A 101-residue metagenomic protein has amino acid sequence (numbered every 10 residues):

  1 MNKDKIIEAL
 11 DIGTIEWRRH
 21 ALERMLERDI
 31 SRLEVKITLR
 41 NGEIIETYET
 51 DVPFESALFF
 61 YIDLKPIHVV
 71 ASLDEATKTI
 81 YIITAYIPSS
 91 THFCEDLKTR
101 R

Functional and structural regions predicted by a protein language model:
M1-R101: Ribonuclease/tRNase effector modules and their secretory precursors
